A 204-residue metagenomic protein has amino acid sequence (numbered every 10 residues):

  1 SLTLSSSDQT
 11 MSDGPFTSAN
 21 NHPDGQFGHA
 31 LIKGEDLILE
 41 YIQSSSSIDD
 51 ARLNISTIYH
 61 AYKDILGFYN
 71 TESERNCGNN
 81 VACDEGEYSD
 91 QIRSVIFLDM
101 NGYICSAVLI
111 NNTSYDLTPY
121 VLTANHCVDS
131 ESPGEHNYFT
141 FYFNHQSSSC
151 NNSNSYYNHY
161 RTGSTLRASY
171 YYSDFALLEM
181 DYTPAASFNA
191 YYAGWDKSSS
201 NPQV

Functional and structural regions predicted by a protein language model:
S1-M11, T140-Y142: Extended low-complexity, serine/threonine- and proline-enriched intrinsically disordered segments
D8-D36, I42-S47: Beta-sandwich interaction modules
L31-V204: Serine endopeptidase catalytic core focused on the charge-relay Asp
